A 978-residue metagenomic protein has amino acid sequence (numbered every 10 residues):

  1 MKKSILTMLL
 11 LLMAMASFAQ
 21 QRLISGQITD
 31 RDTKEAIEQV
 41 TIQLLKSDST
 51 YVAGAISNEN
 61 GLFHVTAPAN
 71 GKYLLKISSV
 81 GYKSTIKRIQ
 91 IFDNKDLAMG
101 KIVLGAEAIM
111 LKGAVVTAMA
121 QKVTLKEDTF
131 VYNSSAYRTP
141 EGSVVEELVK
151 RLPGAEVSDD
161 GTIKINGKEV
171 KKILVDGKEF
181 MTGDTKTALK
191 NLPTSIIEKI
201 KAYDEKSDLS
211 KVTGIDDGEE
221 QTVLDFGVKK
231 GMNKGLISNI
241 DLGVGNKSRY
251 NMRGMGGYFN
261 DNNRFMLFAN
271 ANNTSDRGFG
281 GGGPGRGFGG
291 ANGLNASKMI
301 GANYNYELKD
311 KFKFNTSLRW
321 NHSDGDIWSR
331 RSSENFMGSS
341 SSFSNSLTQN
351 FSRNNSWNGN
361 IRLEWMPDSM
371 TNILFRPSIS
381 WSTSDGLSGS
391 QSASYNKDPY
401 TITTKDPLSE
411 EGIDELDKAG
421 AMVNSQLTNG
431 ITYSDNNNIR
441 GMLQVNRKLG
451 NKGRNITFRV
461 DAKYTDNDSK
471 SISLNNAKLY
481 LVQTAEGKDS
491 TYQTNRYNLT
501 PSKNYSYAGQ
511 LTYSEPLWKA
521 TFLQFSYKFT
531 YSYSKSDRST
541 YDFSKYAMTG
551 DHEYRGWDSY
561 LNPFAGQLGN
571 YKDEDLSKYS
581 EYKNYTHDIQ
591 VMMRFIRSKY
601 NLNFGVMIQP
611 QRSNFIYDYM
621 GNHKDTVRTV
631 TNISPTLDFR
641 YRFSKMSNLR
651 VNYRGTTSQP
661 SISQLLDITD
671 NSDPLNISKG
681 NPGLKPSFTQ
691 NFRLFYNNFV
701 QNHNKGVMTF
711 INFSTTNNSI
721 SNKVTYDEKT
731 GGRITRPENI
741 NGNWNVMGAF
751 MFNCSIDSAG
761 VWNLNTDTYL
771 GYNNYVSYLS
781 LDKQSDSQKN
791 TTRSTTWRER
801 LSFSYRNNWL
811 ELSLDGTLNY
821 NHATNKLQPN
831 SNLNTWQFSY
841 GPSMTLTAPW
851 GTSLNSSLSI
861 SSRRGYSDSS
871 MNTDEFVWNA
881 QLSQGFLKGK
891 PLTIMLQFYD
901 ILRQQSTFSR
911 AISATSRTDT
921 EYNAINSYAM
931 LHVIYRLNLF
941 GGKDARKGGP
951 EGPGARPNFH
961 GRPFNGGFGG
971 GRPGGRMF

Functional and structural regions predicted by a protein language model:
Q20, N60-H64, K76, Y82-T85 (+17 more regions): Membrane-proximal, glycine/serine-rich, low-complexity loop/turn segments characteristic of large bacterial
R22-D30, G61, G100-I102: A short, amphipathic beta-strand motif
D32-K46, L125: Short, ordered, surface-exposed loop/turn motifs in non-cytosolic proteins
I37-E38, H64-K72, V80: Short Pro-Gly-centered beta-turn/loop motif in secreted/extracellular proteins
S47-L62: Short, acidic Ser/Thr/Gly-rich low-complexity loop/linker segments typical of extracellular and cell-surface proteins
G280, F288-L294, I327-N335, S342-N358 (+17 more regions): Extracellular/periplasm-exposed beta-strand and loop segments of Gram-negative cell-envelope proteins, dominated by
S317-R319, N358-S384, V423-I616, N704-T716 (+2 more regions): Face-selective signature of the C-terminal outer-membrane beta-barrel domain
R798-Y820, N832-F978: Conserved C-terminal beta-signal and adjacent last beta-strands/turns of outer-membrane beta-barrel proteins
